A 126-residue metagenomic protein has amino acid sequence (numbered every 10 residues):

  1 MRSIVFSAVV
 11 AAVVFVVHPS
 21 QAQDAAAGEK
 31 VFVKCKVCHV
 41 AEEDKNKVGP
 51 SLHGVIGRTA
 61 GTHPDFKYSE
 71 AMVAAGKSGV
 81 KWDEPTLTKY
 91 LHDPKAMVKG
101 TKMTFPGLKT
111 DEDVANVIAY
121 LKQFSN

Functional and structural regions predicted by a protein language model:
M1-I4: Positively charged n-region of N-terminal signal peptides that target proteins for export
S7-F15: Bacterial N-terminal signal peptides
V16-D24: Sec/Tat signal peptide C-region and signal peptidase I cleavage site
Q23-K47, L52: Sequence/structural segment immediately N-terminal to covalent heme-attachment motifs in c-type and related
V33-E43, G57, K77, H92-A96 (+1 more regions): Sec-exported extracytoplasmic/periplasmic mature domains
A41-E43, R58-P85, F105-A115: Electron-transfer interface patches adjacent to heme c in soluble/periplasmic c-type cytochromes and di-/multiheme
P50-V55, T86: Flexible linker/context regions in extracytoplasmic redox proteins
K81-N126: C-terminal capping alpha-helices of c-type cytochrome domains
